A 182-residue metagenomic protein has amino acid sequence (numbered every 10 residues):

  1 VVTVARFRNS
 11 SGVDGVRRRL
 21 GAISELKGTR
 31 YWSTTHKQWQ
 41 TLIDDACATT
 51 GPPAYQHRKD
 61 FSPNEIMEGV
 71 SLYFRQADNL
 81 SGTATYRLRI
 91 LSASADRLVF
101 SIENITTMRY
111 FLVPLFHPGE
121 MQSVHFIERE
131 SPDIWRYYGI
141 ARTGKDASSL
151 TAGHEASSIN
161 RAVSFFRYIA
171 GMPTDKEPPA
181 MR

Functional and structural regions predicted by a protein language model:
V1-L80: Hydrophobic ligand-binding cavity/cleft-lining segments
N9, V13, F116, E120 (+3 more regions): Solvent-exposed, acidic/flexible segments
R19, I23-L26, E130, Y168 (+1 more regions): Structured segments of extracytoplasmic/periplasmic soluble domains in secreted or envelope-associated proteins
Q76-D78, S92-S94, I102-T106, S131 (+1 more regions): A mature extracytoplasmic/lumenal domain signature
S81-Y86: A short, amphipathic edge element
R87-H125: Hydrophobic-ligand binding "helix-grip"
L112-T151: Beta-strand/loop substructures that line and gate deep hydrophobic ligand-binding cavities in soluble
G144-R182: A conserved amphipathic terminal alpha-helix motif
